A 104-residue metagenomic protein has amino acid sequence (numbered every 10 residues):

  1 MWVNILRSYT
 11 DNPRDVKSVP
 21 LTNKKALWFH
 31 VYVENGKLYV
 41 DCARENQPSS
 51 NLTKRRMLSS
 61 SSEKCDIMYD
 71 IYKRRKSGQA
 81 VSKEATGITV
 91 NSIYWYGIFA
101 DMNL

Functional and structural regions predicted by a protein language model:
M1-L104: Intrinsically disordered, charged low-complexity linkers and terminal tails that flank or connect structured domains
